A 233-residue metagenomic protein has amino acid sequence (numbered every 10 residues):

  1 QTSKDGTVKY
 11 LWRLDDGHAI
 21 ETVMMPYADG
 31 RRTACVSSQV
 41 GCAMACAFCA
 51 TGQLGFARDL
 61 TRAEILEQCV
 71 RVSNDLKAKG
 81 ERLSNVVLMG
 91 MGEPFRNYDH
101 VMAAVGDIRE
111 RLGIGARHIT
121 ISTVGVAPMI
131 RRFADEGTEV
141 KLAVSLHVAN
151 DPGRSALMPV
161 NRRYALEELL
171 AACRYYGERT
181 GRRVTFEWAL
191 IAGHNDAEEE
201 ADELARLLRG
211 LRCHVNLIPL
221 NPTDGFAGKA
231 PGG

Functional and structural regions predicted by a protein language model:
Q1-S38, I65, C69-G80: N-terminal [4Fe-4S]-dependent radical SAM core
T2, T7, T22, T33 (+7 more regions): Residue-identity detector for threonine
L11, C46, A57, F95-N97 (+1 more regions): Basic, gly/Ser/Thr/Pro-rich low-complexity segments located predominantly at protein N termini
L14-D16, P26, V40, V148 (+2 more regions): Non-catalytic surface loops within mature trypsin-like serine protease
G17, G41, A45, G52-G55 (+3 more regions): Glycine-centered flexibility sites
P26-E64: Canonical Radical SAM [4Fe-4S] cluster-binding loop centered on the CxxxCxxC motif and its immediate flanking residues
S73-G233: Conserved AdoMet/S-adenosylmethionine-binding subsite of the radical SAM
